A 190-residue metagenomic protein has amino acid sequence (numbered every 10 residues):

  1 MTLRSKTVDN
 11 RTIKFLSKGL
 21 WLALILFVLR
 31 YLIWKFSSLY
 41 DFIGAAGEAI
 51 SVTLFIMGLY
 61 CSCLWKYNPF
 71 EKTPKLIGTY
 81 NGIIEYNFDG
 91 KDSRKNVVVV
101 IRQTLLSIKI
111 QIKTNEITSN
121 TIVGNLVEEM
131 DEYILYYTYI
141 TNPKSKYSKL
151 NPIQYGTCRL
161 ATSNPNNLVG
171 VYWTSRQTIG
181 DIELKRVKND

Functional and structural regions predicted by a protein language model:
M1-K75, N87, K188-D190: Amphipathic/hydrophobic helical signal segments and adjacent flexible N-terminal regions that mediate secretion
L3-S5, F70-D190: Central antiparallel beta-sheet cores of small beta-barrel/beta-sandwich binding domains
